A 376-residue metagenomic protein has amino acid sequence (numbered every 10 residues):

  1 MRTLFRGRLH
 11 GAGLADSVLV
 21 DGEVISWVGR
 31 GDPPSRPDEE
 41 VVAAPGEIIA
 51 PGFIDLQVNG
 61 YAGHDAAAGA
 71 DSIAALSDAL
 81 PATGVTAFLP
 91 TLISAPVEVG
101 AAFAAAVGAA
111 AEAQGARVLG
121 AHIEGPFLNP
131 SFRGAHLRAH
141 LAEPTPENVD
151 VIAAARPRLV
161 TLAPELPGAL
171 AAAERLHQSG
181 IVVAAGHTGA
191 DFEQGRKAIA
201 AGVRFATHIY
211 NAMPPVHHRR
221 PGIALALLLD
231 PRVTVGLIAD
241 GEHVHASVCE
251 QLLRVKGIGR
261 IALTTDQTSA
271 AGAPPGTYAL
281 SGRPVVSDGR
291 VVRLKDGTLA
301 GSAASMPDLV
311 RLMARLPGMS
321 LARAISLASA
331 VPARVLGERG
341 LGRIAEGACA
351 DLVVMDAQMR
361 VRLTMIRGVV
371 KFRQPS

Functional and structural regions predicted by a protein language model:
M1-T3, L9-A50: Histidine-rich, glycine-flanked metal-binding segment
T3, G52-I54, A184, L263-T264: Residue-level marker for buried hydrophobic side chains located in beta-strands that build the well-ordered beta-sheet
G7, E23, G46, Q57 (+11 more regions): Divalent metal-coordination and catalytic microenvironments
E47-V99: Metal-associated gating/positioning segment near the N- to mid-region
S77-R156: Divalent-metal coordination cores built from histidine and acidic residues
D150-A273: Active-site core of metal-dependent hydrolases
A226-G236, L253-T265, A270-A348, L352-M355: His/Asp/Glu-enriched, well-ordered alpha-helical/loop segment that forms or immediately abuts the divalent-metal
R343-S376: C-terminal cap of metal-dependent C-N hydrolases
